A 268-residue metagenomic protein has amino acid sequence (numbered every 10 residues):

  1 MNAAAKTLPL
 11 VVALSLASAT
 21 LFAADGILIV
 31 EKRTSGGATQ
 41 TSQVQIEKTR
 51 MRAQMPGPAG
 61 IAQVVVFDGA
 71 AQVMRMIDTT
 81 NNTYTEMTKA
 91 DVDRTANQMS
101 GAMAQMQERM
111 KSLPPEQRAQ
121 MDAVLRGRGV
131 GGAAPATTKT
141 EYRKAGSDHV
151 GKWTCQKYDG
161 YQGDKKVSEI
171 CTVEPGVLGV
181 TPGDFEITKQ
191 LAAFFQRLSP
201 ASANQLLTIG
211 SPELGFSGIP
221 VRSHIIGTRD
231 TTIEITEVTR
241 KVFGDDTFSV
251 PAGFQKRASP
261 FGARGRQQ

Functional and structural regions predicted by a protein language model:
M1-V11: Bacterial N-terminal signal peptides that target proteins for export
P9-A19: Bacterial N-terminal signal peptides
A23-Q268: Extended soluble regions of mature proteins
